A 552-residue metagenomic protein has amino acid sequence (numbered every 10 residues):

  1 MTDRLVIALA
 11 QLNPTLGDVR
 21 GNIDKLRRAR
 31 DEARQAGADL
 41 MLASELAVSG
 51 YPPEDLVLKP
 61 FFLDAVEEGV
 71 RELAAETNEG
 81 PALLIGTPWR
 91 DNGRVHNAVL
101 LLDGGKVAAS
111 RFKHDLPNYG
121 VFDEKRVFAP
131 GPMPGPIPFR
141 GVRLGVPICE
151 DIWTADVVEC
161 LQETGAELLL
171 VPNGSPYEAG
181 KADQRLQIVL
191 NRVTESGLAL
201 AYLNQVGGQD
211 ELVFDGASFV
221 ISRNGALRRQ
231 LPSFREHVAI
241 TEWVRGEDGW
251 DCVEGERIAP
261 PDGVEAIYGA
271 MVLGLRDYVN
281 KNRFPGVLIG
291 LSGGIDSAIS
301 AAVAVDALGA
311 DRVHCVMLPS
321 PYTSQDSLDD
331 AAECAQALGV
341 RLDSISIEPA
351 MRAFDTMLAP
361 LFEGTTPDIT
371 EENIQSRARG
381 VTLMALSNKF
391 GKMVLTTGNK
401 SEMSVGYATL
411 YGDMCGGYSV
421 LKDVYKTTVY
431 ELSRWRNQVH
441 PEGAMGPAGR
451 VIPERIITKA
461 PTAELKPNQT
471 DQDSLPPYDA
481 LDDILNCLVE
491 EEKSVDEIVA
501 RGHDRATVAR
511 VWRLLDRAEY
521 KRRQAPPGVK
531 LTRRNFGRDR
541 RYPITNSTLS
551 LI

Functional and structural regions predicted by a protein language model:
M1, L190-N191, G294, F354-L358: Short N-terminal secondary-structure initiator segments
M1-G290, V303-A310, M317, L342: Enzyme catalytic cores with a strong preference for nitrogen-chemistry domains
G17, N22, P138-R140, G197 (+3 more regions): ATP/NTP-dependent adenylation/nucleotidyl-transfer catalytic domains that generate, transfer, or process NMP-activated
L46, I152, S297, K400-M403: Generic detector of well-ordered alpha-helical packing
G50, G93, E178, D210 (+4 more regions): Generic structural signal for helix capping and beta-alpha/helix-loop junctions
